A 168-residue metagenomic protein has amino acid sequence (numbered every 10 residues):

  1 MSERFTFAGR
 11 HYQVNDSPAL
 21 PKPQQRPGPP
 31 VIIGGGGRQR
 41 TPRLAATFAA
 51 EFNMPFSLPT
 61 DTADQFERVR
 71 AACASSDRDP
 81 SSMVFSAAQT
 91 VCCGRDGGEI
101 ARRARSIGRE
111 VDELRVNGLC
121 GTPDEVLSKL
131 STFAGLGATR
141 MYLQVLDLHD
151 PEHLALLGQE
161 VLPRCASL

Functional and structural regions predicted by a protein language model:
M1-L168: Active-site-adjacent structural elements that line small-molecule/cofactor binding pockets in enzymes
